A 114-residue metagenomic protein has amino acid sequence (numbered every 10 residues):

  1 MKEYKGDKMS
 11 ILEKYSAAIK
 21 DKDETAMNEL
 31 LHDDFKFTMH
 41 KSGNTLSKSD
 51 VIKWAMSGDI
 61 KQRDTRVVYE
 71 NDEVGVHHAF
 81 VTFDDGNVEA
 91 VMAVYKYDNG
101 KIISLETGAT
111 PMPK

Functional and structural regions predicted by a protein language model:
M1-D21, T25-E29, D33, K114: Short, low-complexity N-terminal intrinsically disordered segments enriched in polar/charged residues
K2-Y4, K36-T38, S42, L46 (+1 more regions): A beta-strand edge to alpha-helix "cap/lid" segment located at domain peripheries
